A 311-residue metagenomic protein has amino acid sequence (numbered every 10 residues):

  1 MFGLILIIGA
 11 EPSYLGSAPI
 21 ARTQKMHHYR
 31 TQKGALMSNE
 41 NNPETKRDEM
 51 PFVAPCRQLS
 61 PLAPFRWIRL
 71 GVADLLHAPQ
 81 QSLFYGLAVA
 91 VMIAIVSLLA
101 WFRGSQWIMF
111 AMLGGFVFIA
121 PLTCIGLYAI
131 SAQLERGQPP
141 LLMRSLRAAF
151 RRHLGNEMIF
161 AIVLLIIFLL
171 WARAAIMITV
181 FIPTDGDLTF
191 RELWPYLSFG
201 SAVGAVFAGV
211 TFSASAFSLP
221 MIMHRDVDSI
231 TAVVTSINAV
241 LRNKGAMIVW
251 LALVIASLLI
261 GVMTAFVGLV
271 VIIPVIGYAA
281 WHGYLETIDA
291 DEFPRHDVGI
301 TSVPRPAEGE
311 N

Functional and structural regions predicted by a protein language model:
F2, I7-P12, S17-I20, Q24: Intrinsically disordered, low-complexity segments enriched in serine/proline and basic residues
Y14, H28-N311: Hydrophobic alpha-helical membrane segments
